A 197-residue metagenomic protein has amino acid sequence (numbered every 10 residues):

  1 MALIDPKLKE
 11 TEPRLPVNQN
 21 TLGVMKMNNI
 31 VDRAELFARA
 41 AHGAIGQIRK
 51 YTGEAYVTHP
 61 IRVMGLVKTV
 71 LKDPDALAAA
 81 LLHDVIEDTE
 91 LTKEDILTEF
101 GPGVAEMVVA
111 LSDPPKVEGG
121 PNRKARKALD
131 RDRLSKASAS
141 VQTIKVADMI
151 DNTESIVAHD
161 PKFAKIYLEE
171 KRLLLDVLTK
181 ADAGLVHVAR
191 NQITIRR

Functional and structural regions predicted by a protein language model:
M1-V24: N-terminal amphipathic/basic-hydrophobic helices that include classical n-h-c signal peptides and signal-anchor
N18-R197: Active-site helical microenvironments for divalent-metal-assisted chemistry
